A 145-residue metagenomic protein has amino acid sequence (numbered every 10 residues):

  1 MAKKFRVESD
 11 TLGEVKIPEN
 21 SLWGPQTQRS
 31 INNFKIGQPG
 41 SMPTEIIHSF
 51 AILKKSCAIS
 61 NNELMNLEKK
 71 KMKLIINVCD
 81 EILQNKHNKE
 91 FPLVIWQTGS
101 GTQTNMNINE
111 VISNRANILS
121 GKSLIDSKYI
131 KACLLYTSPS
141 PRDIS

Functional and structural regions predicted by a protein language model:
A2-V94, N107-E110: Generic N-terminal targeting/processing segments that precede catalytic cores or assembly contacts
E63, R115, L119, S140: Active-site catalytic microenvironments for nucleophilic, acid-base chemistry
E81-N85, N114-K122: Mid-sequence acidic-hydrophobic segments that form the walls of catalytic/ligand-binding cavities or oligomerization
N105-N117: A generic, well-ordered mixed alpha/beta core segment in the N-terminal half of proteins
N107, S120, I125-I130: Helix-loop-helix junctions within predominantly alpha-helical proteins
Y136-S145: Single conserved hydrophobic/aromatic residue that forms the stacking wall/gate of nucleotide- or nucleobase-binding
